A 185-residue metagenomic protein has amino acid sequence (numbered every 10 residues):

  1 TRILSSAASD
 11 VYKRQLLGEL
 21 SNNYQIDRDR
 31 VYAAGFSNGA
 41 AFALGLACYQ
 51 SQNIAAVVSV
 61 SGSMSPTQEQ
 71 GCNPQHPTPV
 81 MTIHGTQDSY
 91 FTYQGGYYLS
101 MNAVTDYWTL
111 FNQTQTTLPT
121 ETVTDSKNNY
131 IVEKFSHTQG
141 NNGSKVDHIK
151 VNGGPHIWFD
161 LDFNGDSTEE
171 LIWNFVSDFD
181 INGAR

Functional and structural regions predicted by a protein language model:
T1-A8, Y12: Single conserved hydrophobic/aromatic residue that forms the stacking wall/gate of nucleotide- or nucleobase-binding
G18-Q25, C48-A55, T109-Q113, S177-I181: Sec-exported extracytoplasmic/periplasmic mature domains
N22-N23, D29-T78: Primarily recognizes the serine-hydrolase "nucleophile elbow" in alpha/beta-hydrolase and SGNH/GDSL folds
S37-A41, G62-P66, T86-Y90, G153-W158: Solvent-exposed loop/turn segments at secondary-structure junctions within structured extracellular/periplasmic domains
Q75-V80, N142-V146: Short, proline-enriched alpha-helix->beta-strand connector loops that line the catalytic pocket of alpha/beta-hydrolase
T82-H84: Short beta-strand/loop motif that positions the catalytic acidic residue of the alpha/beta-hydrolase fold
T86-V146, D160-D166: Active-site-adjacent alpha-helix of alpha/beta-hydrolase-fold enzymes
N164-R185: Catalytic active-site module of serine/aspartate enzymes centered on a nucleophile-bearing elbow/loop
